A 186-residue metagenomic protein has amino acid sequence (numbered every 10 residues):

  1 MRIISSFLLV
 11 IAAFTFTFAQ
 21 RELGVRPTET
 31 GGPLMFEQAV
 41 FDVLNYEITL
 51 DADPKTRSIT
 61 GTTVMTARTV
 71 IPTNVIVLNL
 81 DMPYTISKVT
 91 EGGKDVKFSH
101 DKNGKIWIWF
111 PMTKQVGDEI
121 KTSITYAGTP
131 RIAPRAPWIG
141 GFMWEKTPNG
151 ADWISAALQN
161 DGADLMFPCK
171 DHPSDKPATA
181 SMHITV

Functional and structural regions predicted by a protein language model:
M1-E22: Bacterial Sec-dependent N-terminal signal peptides
F18-T60, S87, T147-A151, K170-S174: N-terminal, polar/Ser/Thr-rich
R26-P27, T125-V186: Extended, low-hydrophobicity, Ser/Thr/Pro/Gly-biased non-transmembrane segments
N45-E47, S58-V64, T73-V75, K105 (+2 more regions): Intrinsic-disorder/low-complexity, polar/charged segments enriched in Ser/Thr/Lys/Arg/Asp/Glu/Gln
I48-D51, M65, D95-K97, W109-K114 (+1 more regions): Beta-strand-rich interaction surfaces with strong enrichment in secreted/lumenal proteins
D51-D53, T66-V70, D81, P111 (+2 more regions): Solvent-exposed residues in well-ordered beta-strands and their adjoining turns, especially edge/terminal strands
T62-P83, P168-P173, P177-V186: Surface-exposed beta-strand/loop patches in extracellular or lumenal glycoproteins
I76, D81-E145: A surface-exposed beta-strand-loop module
